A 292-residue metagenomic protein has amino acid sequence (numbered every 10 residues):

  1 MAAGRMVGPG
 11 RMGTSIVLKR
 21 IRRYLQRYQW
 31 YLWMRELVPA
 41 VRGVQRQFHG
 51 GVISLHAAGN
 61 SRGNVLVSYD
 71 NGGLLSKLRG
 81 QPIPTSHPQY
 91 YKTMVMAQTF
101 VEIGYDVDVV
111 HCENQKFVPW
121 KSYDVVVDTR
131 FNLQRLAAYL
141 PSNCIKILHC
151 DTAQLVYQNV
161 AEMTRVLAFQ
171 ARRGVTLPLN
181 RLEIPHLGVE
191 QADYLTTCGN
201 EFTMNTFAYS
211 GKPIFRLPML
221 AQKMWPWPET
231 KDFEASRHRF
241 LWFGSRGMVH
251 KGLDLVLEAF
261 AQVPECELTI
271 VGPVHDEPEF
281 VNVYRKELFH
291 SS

Functional and structural regions predicted by a protein language model:
M1-S61: Membrane-proximal basic amphipathic "stem/tether" segments
P39, G50-P84, W242-G244: Nucleotide-activated donor-dependent transferases that construct or modify glycoconjugates
L78-H111: Short, charged N-terminal beta->alpha structural module
K116-L133, I145-H149: Short N-terminal targeting/anchoring amphipathic segment
C150-R181: Acceptor-binding helix/loop patch of EC 2.4 sugar-transfer enzymes, predominantly nucleotide-sugar-dependent
P178-F215, K223-P226: A short, active-site helix/loop in glycosyltransferases that binds the activated sugar's phosphate group
W225-K251, L257-V263, T269: Conserved donor-binding/catalytic core segment of Leloir-type glycosyltransferases
T269-G272, P278-S292: Nucleotide-activated donor-binding/catalytic signature segment of Leloir-type glycosyltransferases, i.e., the conserved
